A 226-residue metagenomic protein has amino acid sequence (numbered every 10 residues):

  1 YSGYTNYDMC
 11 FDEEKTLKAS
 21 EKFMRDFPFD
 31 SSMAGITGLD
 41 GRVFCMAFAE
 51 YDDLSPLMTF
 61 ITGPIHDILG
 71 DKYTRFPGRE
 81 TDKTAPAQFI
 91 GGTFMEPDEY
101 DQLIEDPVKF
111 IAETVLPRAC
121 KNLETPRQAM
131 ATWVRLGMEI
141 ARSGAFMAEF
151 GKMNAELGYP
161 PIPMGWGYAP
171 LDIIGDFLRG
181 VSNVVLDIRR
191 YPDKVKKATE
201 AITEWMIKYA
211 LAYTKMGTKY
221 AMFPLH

Functional and structural regions predicted by a protein language model:
Y1-H226: Catalytic cores of TIM-barrel enzymes
